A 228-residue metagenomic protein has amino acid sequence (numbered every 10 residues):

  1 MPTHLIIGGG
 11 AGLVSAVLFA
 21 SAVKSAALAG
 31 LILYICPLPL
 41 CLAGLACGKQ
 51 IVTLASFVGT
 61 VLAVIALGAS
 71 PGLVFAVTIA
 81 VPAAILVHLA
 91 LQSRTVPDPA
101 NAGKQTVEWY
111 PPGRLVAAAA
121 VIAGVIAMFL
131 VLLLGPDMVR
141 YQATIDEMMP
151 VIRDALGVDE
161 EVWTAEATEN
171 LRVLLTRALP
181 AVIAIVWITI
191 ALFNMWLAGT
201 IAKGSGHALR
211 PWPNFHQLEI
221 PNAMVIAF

Functional and structural regions predicted by a protein language model:
M1-V58: Hydrophobic transmembrane alpha-helices
L5-L13, T53-F57, G72-V77, V116-A117 (+2 more regions): Hydrophobic alpha-helical transmembrane segments
A22-A29, T60-H88: Interfacial aromatic-anchored transmembrane helix boundaries in multi-pass membrane proteins
P37-A43, A63, A80-Q92, M148-P150: Alpha-helical transmembrane segments and their membrane-interface exit regions
A76-L133: Short helix-perturbing small/polar motifs within transmembrane alpha-helices
A102-Q105, W109, G124-T176: Membrane-interface interhelical loops and short interface/amphipathic helices in multi-pass inner-membrane
E169-T189: Individual transmembrane alpha-helix segments
K203-F228: Small-residue-rich helix-loop
